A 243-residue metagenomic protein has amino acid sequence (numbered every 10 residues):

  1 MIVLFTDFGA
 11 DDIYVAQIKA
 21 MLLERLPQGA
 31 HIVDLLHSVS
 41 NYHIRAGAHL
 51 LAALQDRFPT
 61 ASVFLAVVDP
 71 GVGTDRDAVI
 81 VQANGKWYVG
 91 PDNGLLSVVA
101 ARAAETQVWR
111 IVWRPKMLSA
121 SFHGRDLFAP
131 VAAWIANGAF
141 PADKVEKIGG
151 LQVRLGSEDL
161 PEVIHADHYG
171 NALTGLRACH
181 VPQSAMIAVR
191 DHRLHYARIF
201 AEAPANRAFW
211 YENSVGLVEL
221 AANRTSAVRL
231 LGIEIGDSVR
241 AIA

Functional and structural regions predicted by a protein language model:
M1-T6, D12-V68: Alpha/propeptide regions of enzymes that mature by internal proteolysis
F8-D12, G71-G73, Y169-N171, T225-A227: Short acidic, Gly/Ser-rich segments with clustered Asp/Glu that frequently serve as metal-coordination loops in enzyme
I13, Q17, P27, Y42 (+5 more regions): Conserved active-site and cofactor/substrate-binding residues in soluble primary-metabolism enzymes
R25, G29-H31, R45-H49, F58-D126: Active-site histidine-anchored catalytic micro-motif
F64, A185-I187, F209, D237-R240: Generic structural signal for buried aliphatic residues
V67, G73-R76, V81-A83, V218-A227 (+1 more regions): Active-site beta-strand/loop microenvironment that shapes enzyme catalytic pockets
A101, W109, R114-L176, H180: Anionic-ligand-binding alpha/beta catalytic cores of soluble enzymes and soluble regulatory domains that recognize
L173-G232: A conserved acidic, glycine/proline-rich C-terminal tail/linker
